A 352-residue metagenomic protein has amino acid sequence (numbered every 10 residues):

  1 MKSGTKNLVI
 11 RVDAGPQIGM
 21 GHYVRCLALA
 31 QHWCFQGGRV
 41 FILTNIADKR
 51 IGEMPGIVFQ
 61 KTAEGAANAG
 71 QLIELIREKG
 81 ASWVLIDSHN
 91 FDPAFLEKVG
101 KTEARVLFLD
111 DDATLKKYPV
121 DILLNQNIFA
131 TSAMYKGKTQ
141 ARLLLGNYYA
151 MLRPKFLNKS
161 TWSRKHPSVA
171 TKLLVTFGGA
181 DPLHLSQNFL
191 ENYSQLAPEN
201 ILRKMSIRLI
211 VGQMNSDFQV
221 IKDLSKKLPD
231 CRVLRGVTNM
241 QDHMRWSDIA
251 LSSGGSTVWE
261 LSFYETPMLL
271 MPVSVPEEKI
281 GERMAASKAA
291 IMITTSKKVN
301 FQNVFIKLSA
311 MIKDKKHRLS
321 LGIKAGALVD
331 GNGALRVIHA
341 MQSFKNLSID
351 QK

Functional and structural regions predicted by a protein language model:
R11-M20, R25-H32, T44-T139, L143-L144: Active-site and donor-binding regions of nucleotide-sugar-utilizing enzymes
K117-H184, M214, F218: A nucleotide-sugar donor-handling region in carbohydrate enzymes
S160-T161, P167-W246: Donor-nucleotide binding loops and adjacent catalytic segments primarily of GT-B fold Leloir glycosyltransferases
R245-S256: Acidic donor-binding loop of glycosyltransferase active sites
V258-N303: Catalytic binding pocket for nucleotide-activated donors in carbohydrate/polymer assembly enzymes
V299-K316: C-terminal "capping" alpha-helix adjacent to the active site of nucleotide-linked donor transferases in cell-envelope
A310, H317-G331: A short, well-ordered alpha-helix in the C-terminal region of glycosyltransferases
D330-K352: C-terminal alpha-helical cap of glycosyltransferases
